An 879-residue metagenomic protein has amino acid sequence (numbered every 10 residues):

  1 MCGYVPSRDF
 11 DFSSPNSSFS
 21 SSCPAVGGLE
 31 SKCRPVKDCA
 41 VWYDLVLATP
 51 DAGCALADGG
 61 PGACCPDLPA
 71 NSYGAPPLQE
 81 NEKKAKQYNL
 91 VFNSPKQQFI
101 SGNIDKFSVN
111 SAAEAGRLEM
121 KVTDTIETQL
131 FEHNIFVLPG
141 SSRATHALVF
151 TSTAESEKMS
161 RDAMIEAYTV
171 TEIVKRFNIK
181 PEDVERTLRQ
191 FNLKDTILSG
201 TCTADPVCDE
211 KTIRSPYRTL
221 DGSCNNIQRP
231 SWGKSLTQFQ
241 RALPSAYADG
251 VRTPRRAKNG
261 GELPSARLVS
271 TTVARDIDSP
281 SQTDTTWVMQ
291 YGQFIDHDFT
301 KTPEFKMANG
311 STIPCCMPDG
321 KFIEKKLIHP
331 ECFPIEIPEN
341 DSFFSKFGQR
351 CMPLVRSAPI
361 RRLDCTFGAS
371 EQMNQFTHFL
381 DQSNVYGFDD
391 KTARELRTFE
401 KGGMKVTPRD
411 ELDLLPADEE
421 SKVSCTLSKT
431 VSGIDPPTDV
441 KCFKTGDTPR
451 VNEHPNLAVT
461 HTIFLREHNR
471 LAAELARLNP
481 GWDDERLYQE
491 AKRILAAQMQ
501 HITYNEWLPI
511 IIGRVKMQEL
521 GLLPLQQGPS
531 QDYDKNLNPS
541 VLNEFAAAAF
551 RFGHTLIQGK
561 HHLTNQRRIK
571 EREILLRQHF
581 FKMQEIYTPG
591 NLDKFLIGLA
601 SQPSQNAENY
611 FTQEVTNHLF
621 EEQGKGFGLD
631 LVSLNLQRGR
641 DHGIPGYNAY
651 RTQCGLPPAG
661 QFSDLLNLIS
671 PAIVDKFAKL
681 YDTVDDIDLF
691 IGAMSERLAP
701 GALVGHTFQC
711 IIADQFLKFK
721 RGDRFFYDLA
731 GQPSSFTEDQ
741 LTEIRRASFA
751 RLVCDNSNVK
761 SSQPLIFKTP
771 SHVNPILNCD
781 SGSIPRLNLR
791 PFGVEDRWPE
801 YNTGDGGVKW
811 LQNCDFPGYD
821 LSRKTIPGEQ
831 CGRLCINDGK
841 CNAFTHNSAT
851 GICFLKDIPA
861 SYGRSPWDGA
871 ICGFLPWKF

Functional and structural regions predicted by a protein language model:
C2-P6, F10-P15, S21-K37, A55-P455 (+2 more regions): Terminal regions of secretory-pathway proteins
P15-N16, K32, D38-A48, N813-F816 (+2 more regions): Short, flexible domain-boundary/linker segments around small modular repeats
F19-S20, A48-G53, Y819-L821: Short, recurring structural edge motifs at helix starts
E30-W42, L56-L68, A843-G863: Disulfide-stabilized extracellular beta-strand modules
A458-L465, S822-R823: Short basic-aromatic helix/loop recognition motifs at nucleic-acid and histone-peptide binding interfaces
T462, R466-N469, A473, Q489 (+4 more regions): Solvent-exposed, polar/charged alpha-helical surfaces in well-ordered, non-transmembrane soluble domains, broadly
W798-F879: Extracellular disulfide-rich cysteine clusters
